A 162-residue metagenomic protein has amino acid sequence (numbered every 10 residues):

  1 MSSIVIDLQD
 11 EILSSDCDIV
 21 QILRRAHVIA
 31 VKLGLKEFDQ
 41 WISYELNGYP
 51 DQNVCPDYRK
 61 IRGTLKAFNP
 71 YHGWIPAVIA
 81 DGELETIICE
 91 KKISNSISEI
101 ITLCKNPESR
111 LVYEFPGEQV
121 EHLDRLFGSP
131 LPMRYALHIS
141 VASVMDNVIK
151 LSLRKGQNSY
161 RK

Functional and structural regions predicted by a protein language model:
M1-D10: Membrane-interacting alpha-helical segments
S3, D18, S96-E99: Secondary-structure junction/capping motif
D7, S14, D18-Q21, R25-V28 (+4 more regions): Charged, amphipathic alpha-helical oligomerization/scaffolding segments
C17-Y71: N-terminal interaction modules that seed assembly of large macromolecular complexes
H72-K162: Internal, Lys/Arg-enriched amphipathic helical interaction segments that engage polyanionic partners
